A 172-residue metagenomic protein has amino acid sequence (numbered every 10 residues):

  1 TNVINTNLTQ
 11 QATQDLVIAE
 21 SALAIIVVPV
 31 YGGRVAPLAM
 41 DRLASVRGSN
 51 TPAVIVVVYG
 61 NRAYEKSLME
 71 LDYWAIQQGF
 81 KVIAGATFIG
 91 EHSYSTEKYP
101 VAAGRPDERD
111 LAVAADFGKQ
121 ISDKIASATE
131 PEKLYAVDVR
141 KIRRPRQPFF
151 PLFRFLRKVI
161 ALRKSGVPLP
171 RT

Functional and structural regions predicted by a protein language model:
T1-T9, Q14-R163: FMN-binding flavodoxin-like domain, especially the glycine-rich phosphate-binding loop
G166-T172: Iron-sulfur cluster-binding cysteine motifs and their immediate structural context in ferredoxin-like electron-transfer
